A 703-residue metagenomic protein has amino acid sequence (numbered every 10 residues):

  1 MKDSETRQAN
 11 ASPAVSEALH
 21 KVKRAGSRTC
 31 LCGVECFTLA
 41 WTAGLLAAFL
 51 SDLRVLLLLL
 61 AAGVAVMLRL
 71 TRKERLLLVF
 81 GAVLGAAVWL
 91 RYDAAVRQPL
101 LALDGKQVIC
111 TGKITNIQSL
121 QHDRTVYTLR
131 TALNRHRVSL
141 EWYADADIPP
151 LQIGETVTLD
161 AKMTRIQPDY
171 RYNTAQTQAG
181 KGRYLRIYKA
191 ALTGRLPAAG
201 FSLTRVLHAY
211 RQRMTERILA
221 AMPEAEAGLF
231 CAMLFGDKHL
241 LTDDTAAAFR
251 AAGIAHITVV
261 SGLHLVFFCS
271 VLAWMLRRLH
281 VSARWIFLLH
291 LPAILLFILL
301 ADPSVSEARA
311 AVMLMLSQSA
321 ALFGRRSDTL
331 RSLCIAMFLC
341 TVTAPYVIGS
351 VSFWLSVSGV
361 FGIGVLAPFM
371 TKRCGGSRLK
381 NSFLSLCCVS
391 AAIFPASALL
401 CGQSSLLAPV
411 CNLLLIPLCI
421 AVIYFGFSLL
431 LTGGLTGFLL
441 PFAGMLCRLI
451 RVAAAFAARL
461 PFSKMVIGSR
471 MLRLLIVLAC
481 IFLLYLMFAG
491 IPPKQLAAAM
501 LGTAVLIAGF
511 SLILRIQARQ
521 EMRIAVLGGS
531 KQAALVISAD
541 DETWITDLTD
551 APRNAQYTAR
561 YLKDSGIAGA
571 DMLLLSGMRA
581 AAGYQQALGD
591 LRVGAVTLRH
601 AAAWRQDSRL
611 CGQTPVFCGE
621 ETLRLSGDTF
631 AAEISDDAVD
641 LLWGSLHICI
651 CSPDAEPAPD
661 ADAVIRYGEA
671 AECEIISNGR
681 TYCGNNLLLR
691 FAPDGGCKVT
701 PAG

Functional and structural regions predicted by a protein language model:
M1-L100, R309, L472-L475, L486-M487 (+2 more regions): N-terminal leader/targeting segments
K2-S27, G85-H256, Q556-R560, Q613-P615 (+1 more regions): Membrane-interface helix/helix-cap signal primarily in integral membrane proteins
N10, T111, T125, R130-R135 (+7 more regions): Non-globular, low-confidence helical/coil segments that flank catalytic cores
G44, G112, S352, I393 (+1 more regions): Residue-level signal for inorganic ion chemistry
L46-L56, V351, S405-V410, K464-R470: Membrane-helix interface and helix-disruption motif detector
K73-F80, T242-P409, S469-Q517: Hydrophobic alpha-helical transmembrane segments in multi-pass membrane proteins
L203-M222, L229, D237, T245 (+11 more regions): Hydrophobic alpha-helical segments of integral membrane proteins, encompassing both true transmembrane helices
